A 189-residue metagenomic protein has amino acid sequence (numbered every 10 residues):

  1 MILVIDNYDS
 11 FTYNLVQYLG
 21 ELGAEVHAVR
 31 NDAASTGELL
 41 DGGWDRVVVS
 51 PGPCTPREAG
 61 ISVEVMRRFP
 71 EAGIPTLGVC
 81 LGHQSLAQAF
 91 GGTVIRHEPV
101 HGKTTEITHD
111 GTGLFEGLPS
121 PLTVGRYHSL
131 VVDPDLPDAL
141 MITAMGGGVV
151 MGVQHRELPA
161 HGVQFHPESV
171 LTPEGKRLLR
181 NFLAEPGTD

Functional and structural regions predicted by a protein language model:
M1-L3: Extreme N-terminal starter segment of soluble prokaryotic enzymes
I5, P121, G162-P173: Phosphate-binding/catalytic loops
Q17-E25: Two-component/phosphorelay signaling modules centered on CheY-like receiver
E25-N31: Short hydrophobic/Thr-rich beta-strand motif most characteristic of the beta2 strand and flanking loop of CheY-like
S35-G43: Short amphipathic alpha-helix with an adjacent loop that forms part of the alpha/beta core around
G42-E116, L179-N181: Cysteine-nucleophile active-site neighborhood
G111-E157: Catalytic beta-strand/loop cores that center a nucleophilic Ser/Cys/Thr and support acyl-enzyme chemistry
V170-D189: Acyltransferase
